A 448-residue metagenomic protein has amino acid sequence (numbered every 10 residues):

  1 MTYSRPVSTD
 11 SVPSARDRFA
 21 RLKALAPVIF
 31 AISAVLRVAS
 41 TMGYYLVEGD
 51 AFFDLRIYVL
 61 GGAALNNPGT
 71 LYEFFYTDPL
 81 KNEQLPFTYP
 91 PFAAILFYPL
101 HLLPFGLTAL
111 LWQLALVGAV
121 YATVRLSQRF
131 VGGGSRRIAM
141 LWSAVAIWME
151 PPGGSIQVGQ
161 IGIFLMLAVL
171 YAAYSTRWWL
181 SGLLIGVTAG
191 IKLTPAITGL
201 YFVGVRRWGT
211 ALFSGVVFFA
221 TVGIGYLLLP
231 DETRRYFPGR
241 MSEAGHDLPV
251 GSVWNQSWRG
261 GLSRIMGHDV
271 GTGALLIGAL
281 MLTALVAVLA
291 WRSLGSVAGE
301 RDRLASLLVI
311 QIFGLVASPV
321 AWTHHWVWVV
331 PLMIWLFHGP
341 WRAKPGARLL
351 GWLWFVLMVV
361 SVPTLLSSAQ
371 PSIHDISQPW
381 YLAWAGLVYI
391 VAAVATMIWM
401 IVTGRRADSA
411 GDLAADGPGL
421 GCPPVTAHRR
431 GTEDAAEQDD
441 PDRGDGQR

Functional and structural regions predicted by a protein language model:
T2-S181, V205-T323, I376, Y381 (+4 more regions): Primarily membrane-embedded glycan-assembly and transfer machineries that use lipid-linked glycans
T41, F337-H428, D445-R448: Aromatic-enriched
V117, V327-L332: Hydrophobic core segments of alpha-helical transmembrane domains in multi-pass membrane proteins
A122, L126, L167-W178, F202 (+2 more regions): Transmembrane alpha-helices and membrane-interface helical segments of multi-pass integral membrane enzymes
I185-F202, S318-W328: Transmembrane helices and adjacent periplasmic/lumenal helix-loop junctions of polyprenol-phosphate-dependent
D302-S306, A321-V329, R342-L349: Short amphipathic alpha-helix initiation/capping segments at coil-to-helix junctions
G431-Q447: Intrinsically disordered, low-complexity, charge-rich segments with an acidic bias
